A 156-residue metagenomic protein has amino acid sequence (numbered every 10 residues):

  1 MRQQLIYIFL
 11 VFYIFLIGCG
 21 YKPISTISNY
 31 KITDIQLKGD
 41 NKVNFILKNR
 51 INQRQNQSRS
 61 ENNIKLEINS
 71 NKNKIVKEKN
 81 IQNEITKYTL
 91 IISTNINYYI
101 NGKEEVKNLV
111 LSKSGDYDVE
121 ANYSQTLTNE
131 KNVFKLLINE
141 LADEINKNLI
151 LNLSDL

Functional and structural regions predicted by a protein language model:
M1-C19: Sec-dependent bacterial lipoprotein signal peptides
Y13-Q36: Bacterial Sec signal peptide processing site at the extreme N-terminus
K22-I24, D40, S112-D116: Generic beta-structure capping elements
K22-I24, I75-V76, N152: Short beta-strands and strand-coil junctions in structured, solvent-facing domains, enriched
N29-L66: A positional/architectural concept
Q53-R54, R59, E67-V110, G115-N132 (+2 more regions): Surface-exposed short loop/turn segments
F134-L156: C-terminal or internal capping secondary-structure element at the end of a domain, subdomain, or sheet
